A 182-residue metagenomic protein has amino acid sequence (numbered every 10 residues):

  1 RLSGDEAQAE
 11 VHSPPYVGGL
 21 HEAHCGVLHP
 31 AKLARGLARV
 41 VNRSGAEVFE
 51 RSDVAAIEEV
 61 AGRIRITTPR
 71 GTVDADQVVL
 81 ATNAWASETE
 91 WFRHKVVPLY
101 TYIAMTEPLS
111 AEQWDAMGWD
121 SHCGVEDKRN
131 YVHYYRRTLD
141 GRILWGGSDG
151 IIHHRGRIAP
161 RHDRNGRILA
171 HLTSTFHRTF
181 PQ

Functional and structural regions predicted by a protein language model:
R1-S3: Dinucleotide-binding Rossmann-like beta1-alpha1 core, especially the glycine-rich loop that anchors the ADP
D5-E6, V54: Residue-level "edge-of-site" marker
E6-P14: Flexible hinge/switch segments at interdomain interfaces of large molecular machines
P14-D76: Helical element adjacent to the flavin cofactor pocket in flavoenzyme catalytic cores
V54-A56, A61-G62, G71-E112, A116-Q182: Active-site substrate-recognition segment that forms the wall of the catalytic cavity or substrate channel
